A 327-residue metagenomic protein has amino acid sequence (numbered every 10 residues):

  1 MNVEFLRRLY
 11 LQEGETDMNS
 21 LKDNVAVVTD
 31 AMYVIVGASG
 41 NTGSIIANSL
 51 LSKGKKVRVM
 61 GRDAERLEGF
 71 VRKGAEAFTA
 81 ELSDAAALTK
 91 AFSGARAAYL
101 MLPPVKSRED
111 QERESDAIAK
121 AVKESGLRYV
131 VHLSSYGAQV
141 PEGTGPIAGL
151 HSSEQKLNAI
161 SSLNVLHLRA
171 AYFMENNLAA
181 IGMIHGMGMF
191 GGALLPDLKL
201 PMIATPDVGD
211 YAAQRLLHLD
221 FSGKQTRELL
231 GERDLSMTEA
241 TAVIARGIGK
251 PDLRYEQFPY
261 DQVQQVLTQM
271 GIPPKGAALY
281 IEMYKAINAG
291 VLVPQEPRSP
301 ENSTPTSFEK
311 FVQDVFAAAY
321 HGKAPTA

Functional and structural regions predicted by a protein language model:
M1-Y33, F316-A327: Non-catalytic terminal and boundary segments that flank Rossmann-like NAD(P)-dependent oxidoreductase
E13-G14, G247, Y260-A327: A hydrophobic C-terminal alpha-helical subdomain
M18-N19, N24-G69, S83-A86, S93 (+6 more regions): Oxidoreductase cofactor-interface core, primarily capturing Rossmann-like NAD(P)-dependent enzymes
V59, A77, L100: Conserved SAM-binding loop
G74-A75, V165: Short, conserved active-site loop motifs that form the nucleotide-linked donor/cofactor pocket
A80: Cofactor-binding loops of NAD(P)H-dependent oxidoreductases, dominated by short-chain dehydrogenase/reductases
A97-M101, H132: Redox-cofactor binding/interface segments in oxidoreductases and associated redox assembly factors
